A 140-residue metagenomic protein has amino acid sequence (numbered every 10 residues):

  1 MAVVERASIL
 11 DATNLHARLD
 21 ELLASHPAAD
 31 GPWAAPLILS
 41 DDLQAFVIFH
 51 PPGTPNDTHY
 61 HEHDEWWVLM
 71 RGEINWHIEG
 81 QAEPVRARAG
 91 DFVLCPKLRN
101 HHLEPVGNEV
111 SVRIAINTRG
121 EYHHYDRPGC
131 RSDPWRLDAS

Functional and structural regions predicted by a protein language model:
M1-V47, D57, P128-S140: A short, N-terminal "cap"/entry segment at the start of jelly-roll beta-barrel domains of the cupin/DSBH fold
W33-L43, P52-V68, G80-Q81: A short beta-loop-beta micro-motif enriched in histidine and acidic residues
V47, M70-R71: A cytosolic small-molecule/anion-sensing beta-strand core signal
W66, L94, N108-R127: A short hydrophobic beta-strand segment most commonly corresponding to one strand of the jelly-roll/cupin
W76: Conserved A-loop
Q81-K97: Short acidic-glycine-tyrosine-enriched beta hairpin
R99-H102: Short, charged beta-turn/beta-strand-edge "cap" motif at the junction between a beta-strand and an adjacent loop
